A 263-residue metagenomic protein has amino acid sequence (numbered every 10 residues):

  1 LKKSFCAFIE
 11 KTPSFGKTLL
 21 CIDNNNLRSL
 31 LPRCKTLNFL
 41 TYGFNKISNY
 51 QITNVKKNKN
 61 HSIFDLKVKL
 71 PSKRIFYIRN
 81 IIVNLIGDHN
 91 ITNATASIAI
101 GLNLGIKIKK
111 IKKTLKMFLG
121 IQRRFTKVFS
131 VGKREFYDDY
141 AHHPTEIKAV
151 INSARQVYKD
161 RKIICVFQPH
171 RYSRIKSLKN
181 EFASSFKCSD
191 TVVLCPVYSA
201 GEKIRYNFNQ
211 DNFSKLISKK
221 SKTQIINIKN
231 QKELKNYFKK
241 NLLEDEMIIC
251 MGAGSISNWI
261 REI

Functional and structural regions predicted by a protein language model:
L1-F136, D160-R161, D211-S218, K222-T223: Acidic, Mg2+-coordinating active-site environments of NTP-dependent enzymes
G16, D190, E246: Glycine-centered, small-residue-biased loops immediately flanking beta-strands in adenine/cofactor-binding cores
L20, T41, C165-F167, L194 (+1 more regions): Structural beta-sheet core signal
R28-L31, Q51, I175-K176, K203-I204 (+2 more regions): Short glycine-/acidic-enriched loop or helix-start segments at secondary-structure transitions that form or flank
I121, T145, N152-S221, S255: Active-site beta-alpha connecting loops in nucleotide-dependent enzymes
F136-H142: Switch II (G3) loop of P-loop NTPases
I225-N230, L234: Short acidic-hydrophobic, aromatic-tinged amphipathic segments that line or gate anion-handling sites
E233-I263: A glycine-rich beta-strand to alpha-helix segment that forms a phosphate/ribose-binding loop at ligand/cofactor sites
